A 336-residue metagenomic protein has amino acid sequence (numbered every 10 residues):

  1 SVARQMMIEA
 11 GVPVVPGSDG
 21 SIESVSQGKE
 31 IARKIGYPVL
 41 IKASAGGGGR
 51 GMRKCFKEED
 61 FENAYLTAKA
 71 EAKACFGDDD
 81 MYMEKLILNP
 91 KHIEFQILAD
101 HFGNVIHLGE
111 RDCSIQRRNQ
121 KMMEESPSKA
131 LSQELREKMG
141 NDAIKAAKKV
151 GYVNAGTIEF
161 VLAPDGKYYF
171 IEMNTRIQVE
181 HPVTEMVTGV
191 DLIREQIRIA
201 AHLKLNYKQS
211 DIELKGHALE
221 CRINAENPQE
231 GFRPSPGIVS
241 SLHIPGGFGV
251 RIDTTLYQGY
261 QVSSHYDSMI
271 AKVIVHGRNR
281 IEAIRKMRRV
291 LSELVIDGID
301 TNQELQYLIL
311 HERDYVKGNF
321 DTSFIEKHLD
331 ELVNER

Functional and structural regions predicted by a protein language model:
S1-T157, L162-Q178: N-terminal beta-alpha lobe that positions the nucleotide/phosphoryl donor in ATP/NTP-coupled carboxylate activation
A143, P182-R336: Catalytic cores of soluble metabolic enzymes centered on carboxylation/carboxyl-transfer
